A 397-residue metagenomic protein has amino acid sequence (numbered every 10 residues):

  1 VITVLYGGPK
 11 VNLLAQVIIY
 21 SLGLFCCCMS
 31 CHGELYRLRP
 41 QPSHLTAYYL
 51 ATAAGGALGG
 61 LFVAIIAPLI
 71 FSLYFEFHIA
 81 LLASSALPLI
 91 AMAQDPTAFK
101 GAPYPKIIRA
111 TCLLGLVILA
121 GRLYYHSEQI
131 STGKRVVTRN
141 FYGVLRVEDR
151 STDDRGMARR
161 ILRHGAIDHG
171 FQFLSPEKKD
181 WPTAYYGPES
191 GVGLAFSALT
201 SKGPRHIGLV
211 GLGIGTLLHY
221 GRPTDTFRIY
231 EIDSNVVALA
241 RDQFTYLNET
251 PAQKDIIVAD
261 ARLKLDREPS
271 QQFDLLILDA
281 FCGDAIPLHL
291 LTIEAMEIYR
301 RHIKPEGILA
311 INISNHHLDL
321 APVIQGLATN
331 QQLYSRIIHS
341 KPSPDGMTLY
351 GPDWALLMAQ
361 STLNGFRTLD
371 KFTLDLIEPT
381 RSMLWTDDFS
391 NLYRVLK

Functional and structural regions predicted by a protein language model:
V1-F372, T380, N391-K397: Alpha-helical transmembrane segments of multi-pass membrane proteins
W385: Catalytic cores of histone-lysine modification enzymes
